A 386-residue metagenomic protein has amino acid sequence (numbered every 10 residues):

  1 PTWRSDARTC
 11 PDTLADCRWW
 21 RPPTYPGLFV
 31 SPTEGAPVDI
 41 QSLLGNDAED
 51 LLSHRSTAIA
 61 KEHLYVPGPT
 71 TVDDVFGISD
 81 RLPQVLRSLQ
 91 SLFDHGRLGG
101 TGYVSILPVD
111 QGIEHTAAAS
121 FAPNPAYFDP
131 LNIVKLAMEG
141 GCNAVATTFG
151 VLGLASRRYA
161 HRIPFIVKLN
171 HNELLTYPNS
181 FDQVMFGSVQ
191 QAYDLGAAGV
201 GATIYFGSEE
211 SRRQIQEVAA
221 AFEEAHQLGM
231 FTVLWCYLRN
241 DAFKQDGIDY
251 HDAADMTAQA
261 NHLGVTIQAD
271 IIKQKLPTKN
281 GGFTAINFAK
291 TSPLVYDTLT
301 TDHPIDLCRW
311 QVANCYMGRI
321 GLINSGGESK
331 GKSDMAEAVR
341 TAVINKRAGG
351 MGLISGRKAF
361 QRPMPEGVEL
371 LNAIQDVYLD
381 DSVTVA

Functional and structural regions predicted by a protein language model:
W3, W19-W20: Tryptophan (W) side chains
F29-K168: N-terminal capping/small domains of soluble enzymes
G112-H115, A119-A144, V151-A160, P164-L322 (+1 more regions): Alpha/beta enzyme core
L353-F360: Short acidic/histidine-rich active-site segments
F360-V385: C-terminal helical cap(s) of enzyme catalytic domains, especially alpha/beta-barrels
